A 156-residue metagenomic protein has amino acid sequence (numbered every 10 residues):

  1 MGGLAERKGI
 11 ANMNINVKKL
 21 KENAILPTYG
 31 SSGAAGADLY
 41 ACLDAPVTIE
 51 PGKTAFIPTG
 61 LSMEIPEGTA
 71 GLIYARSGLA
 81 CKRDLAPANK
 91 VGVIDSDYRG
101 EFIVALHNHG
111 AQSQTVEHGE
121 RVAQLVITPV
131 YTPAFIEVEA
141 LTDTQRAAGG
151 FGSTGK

Functional and structural regions predicted by a protein language model:
G2-K156: DUTPase catalytic domain/fold
